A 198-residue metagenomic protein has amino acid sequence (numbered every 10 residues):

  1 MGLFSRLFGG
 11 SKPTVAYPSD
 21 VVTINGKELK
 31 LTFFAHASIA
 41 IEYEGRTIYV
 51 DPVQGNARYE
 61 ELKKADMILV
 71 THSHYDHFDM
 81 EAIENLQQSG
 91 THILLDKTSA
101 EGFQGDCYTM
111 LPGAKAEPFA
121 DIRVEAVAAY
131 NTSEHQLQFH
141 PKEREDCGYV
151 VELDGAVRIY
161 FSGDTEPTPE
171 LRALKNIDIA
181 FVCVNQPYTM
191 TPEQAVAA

Functional and structural regions predicted by a protein language model:
G2-K63, T109-K175, P187-M190: Core dinuclear metal-dependent hydrolase active-site scaffold
Q54-S99, N176-F181: Active-site metal-binding motif and surrounding structural segment of the metallo-beta-lactamase
H72, Q138, V184: Generic anion/oxyanion-binding catalytic loop in active/binding sites
Y75-D76, S99-E101, K115, N131-S133: A short acidic, glycine/proline-enriched capping/turn motif at secondary-structure boundaries, especially helix N-cap
M80-E81, G105, L137: Short, conserved acidic/polar surface loops in the N-terminal third of protein domains
E81-L86, G102, E170-A173, Q194-A198: A short acidic, amphipathic alpha-helical/loop segment
F103-T109: Helix-loop-beta element that forms the nucleotide-linked donor phosphate-binding surface in glycosyltransferases
I179-A195: Active-site-proximal segments of metal-dependent phosphoesterases and phosphodiesterases across multiple
